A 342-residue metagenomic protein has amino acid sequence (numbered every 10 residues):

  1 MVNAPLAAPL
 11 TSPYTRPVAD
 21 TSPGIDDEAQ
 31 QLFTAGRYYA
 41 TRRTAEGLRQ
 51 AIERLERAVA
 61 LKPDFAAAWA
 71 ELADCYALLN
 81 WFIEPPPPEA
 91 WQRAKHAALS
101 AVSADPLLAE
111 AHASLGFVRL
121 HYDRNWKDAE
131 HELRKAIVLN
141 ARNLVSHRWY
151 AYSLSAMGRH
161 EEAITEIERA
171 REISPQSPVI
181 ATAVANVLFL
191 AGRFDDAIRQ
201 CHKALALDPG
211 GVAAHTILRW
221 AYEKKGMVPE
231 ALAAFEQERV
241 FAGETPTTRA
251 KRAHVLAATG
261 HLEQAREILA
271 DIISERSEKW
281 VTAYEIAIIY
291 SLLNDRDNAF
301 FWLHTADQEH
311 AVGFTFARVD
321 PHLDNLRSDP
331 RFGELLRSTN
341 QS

Functional and structural regions predicted by a protein language model:
M1-L218, Y222, M227-G243, T247 (+1 more regions): Acidic, proline/glycine-rich low-complexity intrinsically disordered segments
G210, A214-F300: Helix-coil-helix junctions within alpha-helical repeat/solenoid scaffolds
V240-A242, H304-A311, N340: TPR/TPR-like (Sel1-like) alpha-helical repeat modules
T248-G260, F314-P330: TPR/TPR-like alpha-solenoid helical repeat scaffolds
R296-F300, E309-T315: Substrate-binding/catalytic groove segments of enzymes that remodel or degrade extracellular structural polymers
P330-S342: Beta/coil-rich, acidic/histidine-enriched accessory regions frequently appended to metallopeptidases
